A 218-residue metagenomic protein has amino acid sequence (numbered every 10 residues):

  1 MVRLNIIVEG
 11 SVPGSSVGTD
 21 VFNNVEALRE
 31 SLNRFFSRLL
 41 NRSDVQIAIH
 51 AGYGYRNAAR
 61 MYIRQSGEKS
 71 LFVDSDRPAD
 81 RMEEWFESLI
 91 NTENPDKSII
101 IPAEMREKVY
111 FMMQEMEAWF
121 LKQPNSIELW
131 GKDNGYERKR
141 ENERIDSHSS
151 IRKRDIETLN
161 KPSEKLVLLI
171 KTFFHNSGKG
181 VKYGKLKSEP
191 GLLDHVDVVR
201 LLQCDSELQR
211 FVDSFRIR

Functional and structural regions predicted by a protein language model:
M1-R3, G18-I49, Y53-R218: C-terminal accessory helical subdomains adjacent to catalytic cores in phosphodiester- and nucleotide-handling enzymes
I6-V8: Short hydrophobic beta-strand that contains or immediately precedes a catalytic carboxylate
G10-P13: Short polar catalytic/cofactor-binding loops
